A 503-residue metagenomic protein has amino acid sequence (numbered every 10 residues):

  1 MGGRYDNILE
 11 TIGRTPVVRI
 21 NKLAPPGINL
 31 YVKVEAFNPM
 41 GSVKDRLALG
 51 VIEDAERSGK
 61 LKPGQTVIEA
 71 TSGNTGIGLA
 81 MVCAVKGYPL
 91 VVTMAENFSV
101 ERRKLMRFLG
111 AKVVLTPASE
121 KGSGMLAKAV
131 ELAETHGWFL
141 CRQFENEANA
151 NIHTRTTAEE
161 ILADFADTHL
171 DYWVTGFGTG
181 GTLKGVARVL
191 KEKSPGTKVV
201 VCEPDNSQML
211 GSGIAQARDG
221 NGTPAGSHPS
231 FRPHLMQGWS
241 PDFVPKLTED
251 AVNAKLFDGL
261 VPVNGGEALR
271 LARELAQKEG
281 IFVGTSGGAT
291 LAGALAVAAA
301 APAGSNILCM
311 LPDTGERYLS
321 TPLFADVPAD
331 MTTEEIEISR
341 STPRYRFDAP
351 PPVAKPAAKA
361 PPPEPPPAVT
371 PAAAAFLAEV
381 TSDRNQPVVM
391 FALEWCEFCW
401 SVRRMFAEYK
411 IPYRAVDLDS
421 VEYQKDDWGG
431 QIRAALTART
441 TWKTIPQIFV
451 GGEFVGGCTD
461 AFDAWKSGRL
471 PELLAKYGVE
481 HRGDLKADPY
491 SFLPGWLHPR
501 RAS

Functional and structural regions predicted by a protein language model:
M1-Q65, S339-R340, R344, P361 (+1 more regions): Positively charged, low-complexity intrinsically disordered leader regions
I12-R14, L126-A127, E192-V283, P322-A358: Active-site/ligand-binding loops adjacent to catalytic centers
G59-E96, H169-T182, I281, T285-G287 (+1 more regions): A short, small-residue-rich loop immediately preceding and capping a beta-strand
T75-L132, M209-T223, L247-D250, L319-V327: Active-site-proximal loop->helix
H136-G181, G185-V189, E249-P262, G266-I281 (+1 more regions): Active-site/ligand-binding-proximal alpha/beta "capping" segment
A372-V416: Local sequence-structure signature of Cys/Sec-based thiol-disulfide redox active-site neighborhoods
D419-K443, R469-H481: Thioredoxin-like thiol-disulfide oxidoreductase module
V450-L485: Non-catalytic, surface beta->alpha helical segment in thiol-disulfide oxidoreductase systems
